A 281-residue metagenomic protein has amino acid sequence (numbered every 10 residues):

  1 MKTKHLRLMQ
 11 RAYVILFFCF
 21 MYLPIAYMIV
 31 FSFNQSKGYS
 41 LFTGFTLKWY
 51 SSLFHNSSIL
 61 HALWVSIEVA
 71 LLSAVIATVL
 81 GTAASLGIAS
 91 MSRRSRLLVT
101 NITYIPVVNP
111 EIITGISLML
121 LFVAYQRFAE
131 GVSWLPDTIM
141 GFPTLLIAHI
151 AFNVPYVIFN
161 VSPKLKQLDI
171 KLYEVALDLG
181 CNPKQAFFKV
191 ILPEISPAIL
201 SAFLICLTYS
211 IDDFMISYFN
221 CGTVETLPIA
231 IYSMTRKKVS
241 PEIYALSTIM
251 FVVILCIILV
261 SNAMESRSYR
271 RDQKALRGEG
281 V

Functional and structural regions predicted by a protein language model:
M1-R7, L72-T103, I116, L120-V123 (+3 more regions): Transmembrane-helix boundary motif in ABC transporter permease subunits
K2-R7, Y50-S58, I211-S268, V281: Interhelical loop and adjacent transmembrane-helix boundary motif in polytopic membrane transport permeases
Y13, F18-I25, A151, V157-K164 (+2 more regions): Transmembrane alpha-helices
L23-A26, V30, V79-A83, I116 (+5 more regions): Membrane-embedded alpha-helices of multi-pass transport/permease systems
L23-S57, N220-G222, A275, V281: Short membrane-interfacial helix/loop motifs at transmembrane-helix boundaries
A26-K37, V157, A198-Y232: Non-cytoplasmic
G38-S40, L47, I112-I150, K184 (+1 more regions): Membrane-interfacial helix termini and adjacent extracytoplasmic/periplasmic loops of multi-pass transporters
L60, W64, E68-L80, A84 (+5 more regions): Hydrophobic alpha-helical transmembrane segments of multipass integral membrane proteins, especially permease/channel
